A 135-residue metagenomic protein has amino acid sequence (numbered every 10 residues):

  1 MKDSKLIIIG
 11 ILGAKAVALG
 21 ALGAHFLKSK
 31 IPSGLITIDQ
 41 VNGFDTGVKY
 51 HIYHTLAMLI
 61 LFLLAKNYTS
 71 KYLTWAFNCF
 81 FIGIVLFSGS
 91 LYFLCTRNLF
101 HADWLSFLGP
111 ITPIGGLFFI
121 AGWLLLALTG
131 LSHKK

Functional and structural regions predicted by a protein language model:
M1-K135: Polytopic transmembrane helical bundles with strong interfacial aromatic enrichment
